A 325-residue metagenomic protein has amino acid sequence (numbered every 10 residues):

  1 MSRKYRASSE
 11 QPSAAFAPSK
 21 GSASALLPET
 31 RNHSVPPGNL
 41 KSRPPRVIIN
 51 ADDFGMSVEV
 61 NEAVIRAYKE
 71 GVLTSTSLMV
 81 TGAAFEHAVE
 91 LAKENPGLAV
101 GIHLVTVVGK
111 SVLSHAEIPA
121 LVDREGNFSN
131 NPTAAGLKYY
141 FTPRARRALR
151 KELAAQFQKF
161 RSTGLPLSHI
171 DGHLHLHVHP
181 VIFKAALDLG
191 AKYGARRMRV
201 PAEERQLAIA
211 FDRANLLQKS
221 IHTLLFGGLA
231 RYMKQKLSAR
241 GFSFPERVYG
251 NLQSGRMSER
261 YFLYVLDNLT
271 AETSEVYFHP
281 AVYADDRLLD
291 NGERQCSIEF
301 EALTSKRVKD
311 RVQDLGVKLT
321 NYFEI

Functional and structural regions predicted by a protein language model:
S2, S9-P12, P18-K20, A25: Short linear segments in intrinsically disordered or otherwise low-structure-confidence regions
S2-R6, E10, V35-I49, V58-H169 (+1 more regions): Terminal accessory/targeting
L26-L27, L40: Leucine-biased recognition of intrinsically disordered, low-complexity hydrophobic segments
D53: His/Cys-centered metal/cofactor-coordination and adjacent catalytic loops
D171-L174: Active-site histidine-anchored catalytic micro-motif
H177: Residue-level signal for short amphipathic helical patches enriched in basic/charged and nearby hydrophobic residues
